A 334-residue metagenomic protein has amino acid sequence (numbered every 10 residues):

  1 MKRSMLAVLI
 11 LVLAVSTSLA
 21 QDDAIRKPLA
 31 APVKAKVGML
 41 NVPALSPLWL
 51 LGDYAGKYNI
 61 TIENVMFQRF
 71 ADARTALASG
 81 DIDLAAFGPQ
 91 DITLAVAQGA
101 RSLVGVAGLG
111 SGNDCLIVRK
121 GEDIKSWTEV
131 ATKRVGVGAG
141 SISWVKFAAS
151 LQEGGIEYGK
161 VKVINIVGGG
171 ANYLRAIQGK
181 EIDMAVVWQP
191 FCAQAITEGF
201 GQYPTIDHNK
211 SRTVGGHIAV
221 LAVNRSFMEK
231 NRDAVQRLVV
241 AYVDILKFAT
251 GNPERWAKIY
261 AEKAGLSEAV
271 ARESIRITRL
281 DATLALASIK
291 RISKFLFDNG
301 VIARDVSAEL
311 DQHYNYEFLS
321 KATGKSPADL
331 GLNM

Functional and structural regions predicted by a protein language model:
M1-K34, A328-M334: Short, low-complexity disordered leader/linker segments with a strong preference for bacterial N-terminal type II
Q21-G170, A176-G179, D183-Q189, T205-I206 (+2 more regions): Short, glycine-/small- and polar/acidic-enriched structural segments that line small-molecule recognition paths
G56, V96, Q152, I196 (+2 more regions): Short polybasic/polar patches that bind polyanions
Q90, V163-I164, G169-E262: Pocket-lining segment of extracytoplasmic ligand-binding domains
T93, A148, A193, K290-K294: Predominant activation on well-ordered alpha-helical scaffold segments within soluble catalytic domains
Q178-E181, I277-S293, F318-A328: Short amphipathic alpha-helical segments at helix boundaries and their inter-helical linkers
M228-D305: Secondary-structure end/capping motifs
F297-M334: Conserved C-terminal helix/tail region of periplasmic/extracytoplasmic solute-binding proteins
